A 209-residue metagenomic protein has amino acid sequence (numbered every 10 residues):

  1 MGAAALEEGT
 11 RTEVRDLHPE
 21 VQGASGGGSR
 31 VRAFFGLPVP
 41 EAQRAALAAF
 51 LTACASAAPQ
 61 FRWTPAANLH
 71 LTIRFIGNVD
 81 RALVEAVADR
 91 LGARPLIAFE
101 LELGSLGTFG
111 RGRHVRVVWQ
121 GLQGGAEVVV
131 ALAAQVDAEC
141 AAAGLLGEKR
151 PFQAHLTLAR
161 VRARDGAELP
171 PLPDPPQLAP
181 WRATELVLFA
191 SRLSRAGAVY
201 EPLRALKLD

Functional and structural regions predicted by a protein language model:
G2-L6, E13-D209: Histidine-dependent nucleotide/RNA phosphoesterase domain, centered on the 2H-phosphoesterase fold with its duplicated
